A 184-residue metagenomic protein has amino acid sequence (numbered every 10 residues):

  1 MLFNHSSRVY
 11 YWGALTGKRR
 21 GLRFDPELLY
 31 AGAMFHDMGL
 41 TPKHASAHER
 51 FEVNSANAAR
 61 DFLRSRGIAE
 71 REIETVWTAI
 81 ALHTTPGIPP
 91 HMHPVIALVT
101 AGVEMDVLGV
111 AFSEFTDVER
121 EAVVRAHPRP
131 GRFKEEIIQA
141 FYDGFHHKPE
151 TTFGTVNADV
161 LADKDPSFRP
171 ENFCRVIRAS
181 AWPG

Functional and structural regions predicted by a protein language model:
M1-S7, P42-N54, A69: Active-site metal-coordination segments of metallo-dependent hydrolases
L2-L28, F62-R66: Alpha-helical phosphate/pyrophosphate-handling elements in metalloenzyme active cores
Y10-G13, N54-G87: Histidine- and acidic-residue-rich, metal-dependent catalytic cores
L22-P26, S46-H48, G67-E74: Short, flexible active-site-proximal loops enriched in glycine and acidic residues
E27-A45, S55, W77-P86: His-Asp-centered metal-binding catalytic motifs of divalent-metal-dependent phosphohydrolases/nucleases
G87-I96: Short acidic/His-enriched helical or mixed secondary-structure segments at domain edges of catalytic enzymes and some
I96-G184: A structured, mid-to-C-terminal "fold-capping" secondary-structure block
